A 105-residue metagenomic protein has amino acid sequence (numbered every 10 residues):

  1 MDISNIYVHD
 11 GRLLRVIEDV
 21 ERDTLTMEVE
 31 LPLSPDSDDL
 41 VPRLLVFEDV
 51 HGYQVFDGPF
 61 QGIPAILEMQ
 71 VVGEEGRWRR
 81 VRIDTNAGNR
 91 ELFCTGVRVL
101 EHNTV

Functional and structural regions predicted by a protein language model:
M1-V105: Surface-exposed, interaction-prone regions used to assemble/regulate multi-protein complexes
